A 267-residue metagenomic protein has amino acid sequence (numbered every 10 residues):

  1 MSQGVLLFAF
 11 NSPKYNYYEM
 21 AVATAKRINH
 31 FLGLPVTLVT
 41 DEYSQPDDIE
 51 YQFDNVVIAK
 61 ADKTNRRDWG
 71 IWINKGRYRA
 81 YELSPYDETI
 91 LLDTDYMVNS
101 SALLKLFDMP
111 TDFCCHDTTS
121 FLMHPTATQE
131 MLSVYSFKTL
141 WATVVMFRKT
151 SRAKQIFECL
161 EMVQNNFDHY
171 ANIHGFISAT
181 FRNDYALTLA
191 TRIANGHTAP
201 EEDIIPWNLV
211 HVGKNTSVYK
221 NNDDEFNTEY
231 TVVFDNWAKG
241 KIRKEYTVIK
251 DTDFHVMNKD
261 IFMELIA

Functional and structural regions predicted by a protein language model:
M1-L7, Y18, L38, Y51 (+1 more regions): A glycosyltransferase accessory/donor-loop signature
S12-A21: A short, glycine/small-residue-rich beta-strand->loop->alpha-helix junction that serves as a flexible
R27-L34: Short, acidic, metal-binding catalytic loop of nucleotide-sugar glycosyltransferases
V39-P46, V98-S100: Short, polar loop motifs at secondary-structure junctions
Q45-S84: Active-site-proximal specificity loops/subdomain of glycosyltransferases
T89: Short aromatic/hydrophobic "clamp" motif used to bind/position activated sugar donors
D93-M97: The conserved acidic donor/metal-binding loop of glycosyltransferases
V98-L132: Conserved donor-nucleotide/metal-binding helix-loop-beta segment in metal-dependent transferases, i.e., the alpha-helix
